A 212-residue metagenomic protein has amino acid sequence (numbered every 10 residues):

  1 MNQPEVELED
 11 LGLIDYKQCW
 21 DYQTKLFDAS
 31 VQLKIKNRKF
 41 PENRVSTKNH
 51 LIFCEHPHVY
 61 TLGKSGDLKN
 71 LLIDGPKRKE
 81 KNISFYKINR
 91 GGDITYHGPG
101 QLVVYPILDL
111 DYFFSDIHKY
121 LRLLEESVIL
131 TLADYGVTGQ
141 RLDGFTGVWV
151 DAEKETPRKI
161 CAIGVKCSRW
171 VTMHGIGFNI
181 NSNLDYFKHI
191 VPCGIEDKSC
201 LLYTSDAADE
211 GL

Functional and structural regions predicted by a protein language model:
M1-P157: N-terminal lobe of the biotin/lipoate ligase/transferase fold
T138-L142, M173-H174, D185-I190: Short conserved catalytic/interaction loops centered on acidic-Pro-aromatic/His motifs
I160-I163: Histidine/acidic-rich helix-loop-helix segments that form or flank divalent-metal centers in metalloenzyme catalytic
V171, I176-N179: Conserved phosphate/anionic-ligand binding catalytic regions in large, soluble enzymes, centered on
N181-S205: A hydrophobic, small-residue-rich beta->alpha segment in the mid-to-C-terminal subdomain of diverse proteins
D206-L212: Single conserved hydrophobic/aromatic residue that forms the stacking wall/gate of nucleotide- or nucleobase-binding
